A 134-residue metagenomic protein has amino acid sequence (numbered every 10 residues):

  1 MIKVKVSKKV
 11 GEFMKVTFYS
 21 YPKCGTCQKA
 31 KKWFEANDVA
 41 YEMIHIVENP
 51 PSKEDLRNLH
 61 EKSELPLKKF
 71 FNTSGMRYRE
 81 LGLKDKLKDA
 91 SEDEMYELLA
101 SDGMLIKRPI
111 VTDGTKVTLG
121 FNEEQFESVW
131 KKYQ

Functional and structural regions predicted by a protein language model:
I2-F13: Short, Lys/Arg-enriched N-terminal segments with co-localized hydrophobic residues within the first ~10-30 amino acids
G11, E35-N37, E54, S74-G75: A short alpha-helix capping/helix-coil boundary motif
F13-K15, I106-K107: A structure-centric signal for secondary-structure junctions around beta-strands
M14-A36, E42-I44: Local sequence-structure signature of Cys/Sec-based thiol-disulfide redox active-site neighborhoods
E48-Q134: Thiol/selenol-based redox catalytic cores and closely related redox-interacting motifs
